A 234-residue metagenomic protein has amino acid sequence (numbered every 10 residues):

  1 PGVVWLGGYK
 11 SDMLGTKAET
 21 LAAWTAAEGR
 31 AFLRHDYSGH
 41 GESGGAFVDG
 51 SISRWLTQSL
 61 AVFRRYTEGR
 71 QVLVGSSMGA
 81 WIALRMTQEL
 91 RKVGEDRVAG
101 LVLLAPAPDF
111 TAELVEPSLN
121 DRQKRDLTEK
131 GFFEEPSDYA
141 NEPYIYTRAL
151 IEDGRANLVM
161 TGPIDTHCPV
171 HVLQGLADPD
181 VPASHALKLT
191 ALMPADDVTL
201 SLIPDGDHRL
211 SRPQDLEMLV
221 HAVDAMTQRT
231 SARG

Functional and structural regions predicted by a protein language model:
P1-G8: Short beta-strand element of the alpha/beta-hydrolase
Y9-A22, S184: The serine-hydrolase catalytic nucleophile loop
K10, Y37-E42, P108, D207: Alpha/beta-hydrolase active-site loop signature
T20-G44: Conserved alpha/beta-hydrolase
H40-Y66: Catalytic nucleophile-loop/oxyanion-hole region of alpha/beta-hydrolase and closely related hydrolase-like folds
L73-G75, L104: Short beta-strand immediately N-terminal to the catalytic nucleophile in serine-hydrolase-like folds
G75-A83: Gly/Ala-rich beta-loop-alpha elbow adjacent to hydrolase catalytic centers
G94-I203, D207-G234: The alpha/beta-hydrolase serine catalytic core
